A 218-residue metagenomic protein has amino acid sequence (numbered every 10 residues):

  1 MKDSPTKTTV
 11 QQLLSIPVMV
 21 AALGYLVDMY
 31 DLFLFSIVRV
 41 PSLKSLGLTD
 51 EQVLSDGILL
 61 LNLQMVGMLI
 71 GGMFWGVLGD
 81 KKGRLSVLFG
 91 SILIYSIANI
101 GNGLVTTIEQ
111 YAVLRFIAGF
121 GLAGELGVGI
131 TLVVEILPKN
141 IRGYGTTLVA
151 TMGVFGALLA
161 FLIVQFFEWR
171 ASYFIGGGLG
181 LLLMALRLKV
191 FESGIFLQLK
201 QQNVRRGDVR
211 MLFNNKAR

Functional and structural regions predicted by a protein language model:
M1-R218: Transmembrane-helix signature of 12-pass secondary carriers
